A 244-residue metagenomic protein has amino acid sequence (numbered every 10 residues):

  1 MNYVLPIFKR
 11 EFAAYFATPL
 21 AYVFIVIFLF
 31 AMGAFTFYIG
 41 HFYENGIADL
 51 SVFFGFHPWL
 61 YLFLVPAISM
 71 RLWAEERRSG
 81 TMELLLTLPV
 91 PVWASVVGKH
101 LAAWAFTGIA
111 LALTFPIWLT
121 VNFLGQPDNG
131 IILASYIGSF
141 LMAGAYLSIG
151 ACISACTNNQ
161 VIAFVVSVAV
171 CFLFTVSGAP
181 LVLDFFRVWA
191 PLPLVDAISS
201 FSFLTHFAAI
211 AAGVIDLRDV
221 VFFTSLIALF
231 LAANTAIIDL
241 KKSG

Functional and structural regions predicted by a protein language model:
M1-Y22: Aromatic- and glycine-rich beta-strand/loop motifs that create alpha-glucan
F35, G40, T157-I210: Transmembrane helix segments
F35-F37, E44-I47, L60, A102-I162 (+1 more regions): Secretory targeting signals
D49, I68-L86, H100: Transmembrane helix boundary and interhelical loop/hinge segments in multi-pass membrane proteins
F54-E75: Long, hydrophobic alpha-helical segments
V65-S69, S148-G150, A233-N234: Hydrophobic/aromatic residues in alpha-helical transmembrane segments
A208-G244: Alpha-helical transmembrane segments of multi-pass membrane transporters/translocases
